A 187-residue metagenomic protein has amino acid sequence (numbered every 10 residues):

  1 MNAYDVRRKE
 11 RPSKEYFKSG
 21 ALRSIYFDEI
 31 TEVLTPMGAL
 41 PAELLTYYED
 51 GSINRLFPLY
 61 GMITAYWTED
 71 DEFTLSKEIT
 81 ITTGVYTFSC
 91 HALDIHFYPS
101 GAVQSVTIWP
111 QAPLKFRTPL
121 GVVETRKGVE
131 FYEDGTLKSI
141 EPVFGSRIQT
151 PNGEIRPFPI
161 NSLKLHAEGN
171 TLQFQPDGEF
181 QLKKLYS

Functional and structural regions predicted by a protein language model:
M1-S187: Glycine/tyrosine- and acidic-biased, solvent-exposed loop/turn segments at the edges of beta-strands
